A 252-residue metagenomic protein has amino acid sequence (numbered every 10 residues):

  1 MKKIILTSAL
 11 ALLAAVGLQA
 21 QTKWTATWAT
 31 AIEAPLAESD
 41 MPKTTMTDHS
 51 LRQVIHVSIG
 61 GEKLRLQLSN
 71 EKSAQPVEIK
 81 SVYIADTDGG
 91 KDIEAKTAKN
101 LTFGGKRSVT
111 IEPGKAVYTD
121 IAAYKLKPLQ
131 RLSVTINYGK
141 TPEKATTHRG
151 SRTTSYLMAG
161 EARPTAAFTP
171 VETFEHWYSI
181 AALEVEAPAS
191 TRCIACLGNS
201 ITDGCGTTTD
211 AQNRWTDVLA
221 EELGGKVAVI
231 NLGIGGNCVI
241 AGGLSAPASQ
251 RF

Functional and structural regions predicted by a protein language model:
M1-K23: Bacterial Sec-dependent N-terminal signal peptides
A9, A20-L197, D203-D210: N-terminal secretory targeting modules
S190-C193, G224-I230: Loop/turn elements at helix/coil->beta-strand transitions in domains of secreted/extracellular proteins
S200-I201, G233: Catalytic nucleophile serine of serine hydrolases, specifically the conserved "nucleophile elbow" pentapeptide
T202, A220, G224-G225: Sec-exported extracytoplasmic/periplasmic mature domains
G233-F252: Acidic/histidine-rich helix-loop elements that form or flank divalent-metal/phosphate-binding sites at the catalytic
